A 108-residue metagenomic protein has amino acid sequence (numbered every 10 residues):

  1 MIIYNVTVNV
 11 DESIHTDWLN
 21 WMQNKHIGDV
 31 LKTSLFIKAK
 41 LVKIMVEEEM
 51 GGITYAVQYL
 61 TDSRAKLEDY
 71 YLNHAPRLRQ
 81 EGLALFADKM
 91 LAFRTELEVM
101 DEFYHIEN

Functional and structural regions predicted by a protein language model:
M1-I3, S34: Coil-to-beta-strand transition motifs
I3-N9, V42-N73: Short, well-ordered beta-strand segments in beta-rich or mixed alpha/beta enzyme and ligand-binding folds
S13-D17, E68-D69: A generic structural signal for short coil/turn motifs at secondary-structure boundaries
H15-L41, R79-Q80: Short amphipathic alpha-helical segments
K32-T33, D62, E102-I106: A short, structured loop/turn motif at beta-sheet edges
F36-I37, L60-E96: An amphipathic, aromatic/His-enriched active-site/gating alpha helix that lines ligand/cofactor pockets
K40-M50, E81-N108: Glycine-rich beta-strand-turn "strand-cap" elements at beta-sheet edges
